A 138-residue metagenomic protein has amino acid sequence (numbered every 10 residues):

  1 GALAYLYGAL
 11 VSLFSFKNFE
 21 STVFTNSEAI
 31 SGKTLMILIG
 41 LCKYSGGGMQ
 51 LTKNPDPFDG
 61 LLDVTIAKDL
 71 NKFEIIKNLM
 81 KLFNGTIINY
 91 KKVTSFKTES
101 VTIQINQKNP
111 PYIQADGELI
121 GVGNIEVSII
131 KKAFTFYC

Functional and structural regions predicted by a protein language model:
G1-C138: Long C-terminal subdomains/extensions of small-metabolite kinases
